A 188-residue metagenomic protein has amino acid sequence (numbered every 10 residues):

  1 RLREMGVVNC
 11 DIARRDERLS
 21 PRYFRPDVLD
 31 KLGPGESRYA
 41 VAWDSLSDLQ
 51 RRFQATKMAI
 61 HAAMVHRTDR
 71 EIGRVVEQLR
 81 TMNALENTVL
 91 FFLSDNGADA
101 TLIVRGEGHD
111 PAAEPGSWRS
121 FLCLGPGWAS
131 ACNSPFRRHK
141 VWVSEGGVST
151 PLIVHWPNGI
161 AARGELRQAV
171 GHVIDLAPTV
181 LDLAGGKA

Functional and structural regions predicted by a protein language model:
L2-R3, A62-V65, D69-V76, R80 (+1 more regions): Non-transmembrane alpha-helical segments in soluble domains of secreted/periplasmic/extracellular proteins
L2-T68, L85: Anion-binding catalytic surfaces of enzymes that hydrolyze or transfer phosphate/sulfate esters
R3-G6, C10, V104, R119-P126: Glycine-rich (often Gly-Gly/Gly-Pro-rich) flexible segments and glycine-rich loop motifs, frequently accented by
M5-V8, N96-A100, G159, L183-K187: Phosphate/oxyanion-binding loops and surfaces in catalytic or ligand/nucleic-acid-binding neighborhoods
I12-P26, R67-A112, I153: Metal-dependent active-site segment of extracytoplasmic phospho-/sulfohydrolases and closely related
D48, A55, V76-E77, E107 (+1 more regions): Substrate-binding rim/cap in mid-to-C-terminal beta-strand-loop elements of soluble/periplasmic
A62, N87, G147-S149: A structure-centric signal for secondary-structure junctions around beta-strands
